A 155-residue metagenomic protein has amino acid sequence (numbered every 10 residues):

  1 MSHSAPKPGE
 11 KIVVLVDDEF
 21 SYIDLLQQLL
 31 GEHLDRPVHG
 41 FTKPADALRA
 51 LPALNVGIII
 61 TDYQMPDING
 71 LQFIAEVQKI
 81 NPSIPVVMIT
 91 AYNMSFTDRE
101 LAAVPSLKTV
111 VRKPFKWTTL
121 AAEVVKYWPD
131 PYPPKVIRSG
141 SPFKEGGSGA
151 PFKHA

Functional and structural regions predicted by a protein language model:
M1-V14, D24, Q28, K116-A155: Non-catalytic signal-transmission and effector/linker regions of two-component phosphorelay proteins
F20-H39, P105: Two-component/phosphorelay signaling modules centered on CheY-like receiver
G40-I58: Acidic, metal-coordinating helix/loop segments flanking the phosphotransfer/catalytic sites of two-component signaling
T42-K43, N69-Q72: Acidic catalytic/metal-coordinating carboxylates
D62, T90: Active-site residues of response regulator receiver
M65: Receiver (REC) domain active-site loop signature in two-component systems and cognate sites in sensor histidine kinases
Q72, N93-V110, T118, A122: Alpha4 helix (beta4-alpha4-beta5 surface) of REC/receiver domains from two-component response regulators
K113: A Lys-centered signature of the CheY-like receiver
